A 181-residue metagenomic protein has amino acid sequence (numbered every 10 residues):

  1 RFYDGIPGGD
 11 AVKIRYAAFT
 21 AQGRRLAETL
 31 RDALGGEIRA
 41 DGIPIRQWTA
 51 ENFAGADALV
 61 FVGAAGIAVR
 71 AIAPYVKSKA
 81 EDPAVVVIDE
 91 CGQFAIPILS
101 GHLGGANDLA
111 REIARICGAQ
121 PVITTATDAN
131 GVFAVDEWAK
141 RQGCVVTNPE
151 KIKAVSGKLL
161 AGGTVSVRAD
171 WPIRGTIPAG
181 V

Functional and structural regions predicted by a protein language model:
R1-A11: Short, Lys/Arg-enriched N-terminal segments with co-localized hydrophobic residues within the first ~10-30 amino acids
A11-K13, G55-A58, A80-A84, E90-Q93 (+3 more regions): Short coil/turn connectors at secondary-structure junctions
V12-G36: N-terminal basic/disordered segments at the start of proteins
G23-R24, C91-I96, A129-G131: Short gly/pro/ser/thr-enriched loop/turn and capping motifs at secondary-structure boundaries
T29-G35, P74-K79, L103, A139-K140: Short, solvent-exposed amphipathic alpha-helical segments in soluble enzyme and RNA/protein-processing domains
G36-P44: A short beta-strand-loop structural module common to alpha/beta enzyme folds
I45-G105: Glycine/small-residue-rich interface belts in oligomeric ring/scaffold proteins and their assembly partners
L103-V181: Internal alpha/beta core interface subdomains
